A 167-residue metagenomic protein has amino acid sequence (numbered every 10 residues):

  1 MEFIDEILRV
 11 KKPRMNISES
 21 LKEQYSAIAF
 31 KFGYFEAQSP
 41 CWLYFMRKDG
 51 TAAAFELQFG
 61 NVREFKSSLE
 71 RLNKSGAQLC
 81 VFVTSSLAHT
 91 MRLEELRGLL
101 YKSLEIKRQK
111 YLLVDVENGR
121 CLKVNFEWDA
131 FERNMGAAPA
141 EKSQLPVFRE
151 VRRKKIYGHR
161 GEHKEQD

Functional and structural regions predicted by a protein language model:
M1-C41, M46-K48: Acidic-basic catalytic patches of nuclease active cores, encompassing PD-(D/E)XK and other metal-cofactor nuclease
R9, F30-K31, E94, G98 (+2 more regions): Polar/charged alpha-helical tracts
A27, G50-A52, A138: N-terminal cationic amphipathic segment used for targeting or macromolecule association
F35-N61, V147-F148: Mobile, glycine- and charge-enriched loop segments and immediately flanking short secondary-structure elements within
A52, E56-V116: Catalytic cores of nucleic-acid endonucleases
S67, G98-D167: Non-catalytic C-terminal interaction segments of nucleic acid-processing enzymes
